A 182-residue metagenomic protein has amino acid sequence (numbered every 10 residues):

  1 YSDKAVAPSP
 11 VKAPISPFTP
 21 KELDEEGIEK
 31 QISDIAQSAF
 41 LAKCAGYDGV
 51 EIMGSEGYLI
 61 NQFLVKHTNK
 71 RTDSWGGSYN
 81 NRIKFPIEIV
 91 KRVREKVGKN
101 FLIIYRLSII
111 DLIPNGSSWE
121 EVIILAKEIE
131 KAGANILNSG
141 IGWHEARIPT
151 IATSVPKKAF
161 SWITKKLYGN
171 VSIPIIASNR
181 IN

Functional and structural regions predicted by a protein language model:
Y1-N182: Flavin-dependent oxidoreductase catalytic cores
